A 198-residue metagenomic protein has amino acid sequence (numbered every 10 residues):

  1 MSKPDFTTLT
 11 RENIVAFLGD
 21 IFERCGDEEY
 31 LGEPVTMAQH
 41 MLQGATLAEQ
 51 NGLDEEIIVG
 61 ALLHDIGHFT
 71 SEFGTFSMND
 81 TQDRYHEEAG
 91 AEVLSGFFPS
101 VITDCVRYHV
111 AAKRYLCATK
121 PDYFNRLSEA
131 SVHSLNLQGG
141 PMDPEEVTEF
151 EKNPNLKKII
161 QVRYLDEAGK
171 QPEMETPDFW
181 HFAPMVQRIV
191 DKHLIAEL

Functional and structural regions predicted by a protein language model:
M1-L198: Metal-dependent phosphohydrolase cores
